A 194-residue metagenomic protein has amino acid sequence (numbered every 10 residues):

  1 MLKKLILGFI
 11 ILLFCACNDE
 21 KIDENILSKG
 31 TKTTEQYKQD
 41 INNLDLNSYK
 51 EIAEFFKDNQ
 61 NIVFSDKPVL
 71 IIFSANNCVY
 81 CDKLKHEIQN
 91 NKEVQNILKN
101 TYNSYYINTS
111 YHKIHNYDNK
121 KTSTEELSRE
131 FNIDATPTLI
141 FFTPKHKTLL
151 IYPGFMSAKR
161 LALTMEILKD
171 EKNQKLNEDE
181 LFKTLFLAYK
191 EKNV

Functional and structural regions predicted by a protein language model:
L5-F14: Sec-dependent N-terminal signal peptides
C17-A53, I151, A162-V194: Non-globular targeting/processing and membrane-anchoring segments
Y49-V69: A short beta-strand-turn-helix
F64-D82, S104: Short active-site neighborhood of thiol/selenol oxidoreductases, capturing the structured segment around
A75-Y80, I88, S110-I114, H146-K147: Solvent-exposed loop/turn segments at secondary-structure junctions within structured extracellular/periplasmic domains
D82-K99: Typically the conserved alpha-helix immediately C-terminal to a functionally engaged Cys/Sec in thioredoxin-like
E87, R129-K175: Non-catalytic, surface beta->alpha helical segment in thiol-disulfide oxidoreductase systems
V94-T122: Thiol-based oxidoreductase modules, predominantly thioredoxin-like and allied folds used for disulfide exchange
